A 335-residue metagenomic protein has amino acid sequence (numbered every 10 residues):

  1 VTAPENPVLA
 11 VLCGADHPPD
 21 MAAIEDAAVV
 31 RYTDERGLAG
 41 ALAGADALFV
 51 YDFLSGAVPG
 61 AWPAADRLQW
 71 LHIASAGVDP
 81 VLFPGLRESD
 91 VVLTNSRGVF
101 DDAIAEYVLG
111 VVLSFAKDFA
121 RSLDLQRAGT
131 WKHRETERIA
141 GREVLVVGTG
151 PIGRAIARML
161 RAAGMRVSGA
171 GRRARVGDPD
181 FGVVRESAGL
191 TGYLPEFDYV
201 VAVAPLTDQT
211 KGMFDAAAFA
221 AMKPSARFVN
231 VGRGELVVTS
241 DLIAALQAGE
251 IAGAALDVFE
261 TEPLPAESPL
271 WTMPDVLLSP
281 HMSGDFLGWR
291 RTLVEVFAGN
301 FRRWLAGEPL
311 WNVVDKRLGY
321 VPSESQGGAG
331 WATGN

Functional and structural regions predicted by a protein language model:
V1-A57, V321-P322, A329-N335: N-terminal glycine-/charge-rich "phosphate-binding" loop or analogous flexible N-terminal tail
D46-L123: Phosphate/diphosphate ligand-binding glycine-rich loop within oxidoreductases
D52, S75, A202-P205, V231-G232 (+1 more regions): Glycine-rich, N-terminal phosphate-binding loop of Rossmann-like dinucleotide-binding domains
E88-E143, A155-R158, A162, G177 (+1 more regions): Phosphate-binding beta-alpha-beta segment of Rossmann-like dinucleotide-binding domains, i.e., the NAD(P)
L93, S225, V231-N335: Rossmann-like dinucleotide-binding domain for NAD(H)/NADP(H)
T149-G150: Glycine-rich Rossmann-fold phosphate-binding loop(s) that bind the pyrophosphate of adenine dinucleotide cofactors
A162-P179: NAD(P)-binding Rossmann-fold cofactor-contacting core
A174-P269: Rossmann-like adenosine-cofactor binding region
